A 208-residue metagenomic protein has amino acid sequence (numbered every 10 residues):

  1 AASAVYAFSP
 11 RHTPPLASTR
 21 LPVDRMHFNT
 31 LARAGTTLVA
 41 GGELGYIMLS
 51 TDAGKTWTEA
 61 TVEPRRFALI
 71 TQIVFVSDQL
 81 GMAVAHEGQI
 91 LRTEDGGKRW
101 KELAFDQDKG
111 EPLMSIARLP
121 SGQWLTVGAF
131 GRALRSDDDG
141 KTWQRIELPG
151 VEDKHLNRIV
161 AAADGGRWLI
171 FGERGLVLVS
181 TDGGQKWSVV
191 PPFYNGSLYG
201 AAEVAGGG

Functional and structural regions predicted by a protein language model:
A1-G208: Residue-level hotspots at or immediately adjacent to binding/recognition sites across diverse folds
